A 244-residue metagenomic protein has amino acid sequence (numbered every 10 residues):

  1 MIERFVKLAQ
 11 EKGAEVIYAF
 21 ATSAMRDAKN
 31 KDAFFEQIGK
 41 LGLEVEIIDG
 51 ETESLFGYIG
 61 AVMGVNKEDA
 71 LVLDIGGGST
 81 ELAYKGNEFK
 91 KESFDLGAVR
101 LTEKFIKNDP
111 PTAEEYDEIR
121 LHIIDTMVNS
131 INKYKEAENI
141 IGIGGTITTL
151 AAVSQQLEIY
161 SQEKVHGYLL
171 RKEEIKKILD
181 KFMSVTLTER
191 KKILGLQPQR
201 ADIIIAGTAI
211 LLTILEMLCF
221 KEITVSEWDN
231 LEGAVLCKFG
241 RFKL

Functional and structural regions predicted by a protein language model:
M1-A14, A19-D69, Y84-L244: Helical "lid/coupling" subdomains associated with nucleotide-phosphate turnover
D69-S79: A generic, well-ordered mixed alpha/beta core segment in the N-terminal half of proteins
